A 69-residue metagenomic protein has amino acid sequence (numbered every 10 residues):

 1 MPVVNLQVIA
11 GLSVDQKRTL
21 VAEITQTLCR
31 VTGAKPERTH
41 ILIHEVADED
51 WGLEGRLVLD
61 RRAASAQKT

Functional and structural regions predicted by a protein language model:
P2-T69: A domain-level signal for the structural core that forms small-molecule/cofactor-binding pockets and catalytic centers
